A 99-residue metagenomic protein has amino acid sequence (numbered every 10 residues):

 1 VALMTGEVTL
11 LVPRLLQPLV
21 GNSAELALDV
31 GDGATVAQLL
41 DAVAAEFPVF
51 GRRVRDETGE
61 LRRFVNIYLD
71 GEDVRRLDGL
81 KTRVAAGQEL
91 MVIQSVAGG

Functional and structural regions predicted by a protein language model:
A2-G98: Ubiquitin-like/PB1-type beta-grasp interaction modules and other compact soluble beta-rich domains
